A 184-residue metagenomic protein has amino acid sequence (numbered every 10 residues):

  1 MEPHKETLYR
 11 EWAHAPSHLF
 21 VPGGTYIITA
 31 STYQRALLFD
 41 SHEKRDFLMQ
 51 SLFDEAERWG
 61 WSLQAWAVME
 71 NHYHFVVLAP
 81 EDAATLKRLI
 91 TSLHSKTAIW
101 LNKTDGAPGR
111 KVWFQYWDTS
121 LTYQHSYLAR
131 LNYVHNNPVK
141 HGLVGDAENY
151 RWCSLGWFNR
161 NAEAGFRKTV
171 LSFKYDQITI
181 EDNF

Functional and structural regions predicted by a protein language model:
M1-F184: Short catalytic/metal-binding and nucleic-acid-binding patches
